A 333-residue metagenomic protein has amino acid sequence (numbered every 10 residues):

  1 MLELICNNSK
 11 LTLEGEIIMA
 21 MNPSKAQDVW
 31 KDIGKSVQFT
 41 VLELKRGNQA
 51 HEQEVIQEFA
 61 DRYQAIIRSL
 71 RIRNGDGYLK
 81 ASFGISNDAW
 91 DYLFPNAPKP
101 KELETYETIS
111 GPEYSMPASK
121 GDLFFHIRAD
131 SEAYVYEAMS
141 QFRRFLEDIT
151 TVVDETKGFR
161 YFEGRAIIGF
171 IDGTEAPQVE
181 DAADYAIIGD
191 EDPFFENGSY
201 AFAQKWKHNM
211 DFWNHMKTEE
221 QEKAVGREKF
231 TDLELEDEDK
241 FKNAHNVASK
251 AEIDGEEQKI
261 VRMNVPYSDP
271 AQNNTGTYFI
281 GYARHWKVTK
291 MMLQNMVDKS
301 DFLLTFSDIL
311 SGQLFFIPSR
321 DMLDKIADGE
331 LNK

Functional and structural regions predicted by a protein language model:
E3-I18: Short, Lys/Arg-enriched N-terminal segments with co-localized hydrophobic residues within the first ~10-30 amino acids
M19-K333: Long, histidine/aromatic-enriched segments associated with O2/redox biology
